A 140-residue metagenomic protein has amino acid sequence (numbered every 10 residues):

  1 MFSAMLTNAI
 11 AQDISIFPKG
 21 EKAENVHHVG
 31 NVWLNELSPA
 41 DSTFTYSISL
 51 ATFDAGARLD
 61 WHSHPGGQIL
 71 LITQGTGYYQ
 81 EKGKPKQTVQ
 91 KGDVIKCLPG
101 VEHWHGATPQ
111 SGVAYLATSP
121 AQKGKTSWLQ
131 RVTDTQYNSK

Functional and structural regions predicted by a protein language model:
M1-M5: Bacterial N-terminal signal peptides
L6-T45, T126-K140: A short, N-terminal "cap"/entry segment at the start of jelly-roll beta-barrel domains of the cupin/DSBH fold
W33-E36, A51-A57: N-terminal post-signal-peptidase region of extra-cytosolic proteins
L50-D54, S63-Y79, T118-P120: Short, conserved beta-strand element in jelly-roll/cupin
L59-G66, V101-A107: Histidine-centered catalytic micro-motifs
Y78, P99-K125: Ligand-binding loop in jelly-roll beta-barrel domains
G83-G100: Short acidic-glycine-tyrosine-enriched beta hairpin
